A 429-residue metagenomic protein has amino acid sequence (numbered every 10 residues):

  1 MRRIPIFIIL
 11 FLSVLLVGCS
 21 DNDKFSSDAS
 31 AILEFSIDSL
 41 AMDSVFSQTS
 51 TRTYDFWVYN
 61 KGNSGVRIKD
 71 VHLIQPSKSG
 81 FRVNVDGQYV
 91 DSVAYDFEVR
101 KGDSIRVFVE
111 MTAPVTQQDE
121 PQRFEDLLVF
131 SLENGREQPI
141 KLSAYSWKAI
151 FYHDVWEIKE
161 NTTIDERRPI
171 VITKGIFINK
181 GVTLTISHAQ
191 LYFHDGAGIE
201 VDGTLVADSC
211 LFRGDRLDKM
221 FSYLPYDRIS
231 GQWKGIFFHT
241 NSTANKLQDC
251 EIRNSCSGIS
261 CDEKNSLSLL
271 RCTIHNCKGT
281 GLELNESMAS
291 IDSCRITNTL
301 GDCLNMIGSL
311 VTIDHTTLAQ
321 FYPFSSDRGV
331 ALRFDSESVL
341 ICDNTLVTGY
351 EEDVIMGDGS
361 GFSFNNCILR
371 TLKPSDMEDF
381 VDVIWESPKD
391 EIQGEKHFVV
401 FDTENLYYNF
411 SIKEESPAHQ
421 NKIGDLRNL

Functional and structural regions predicted by a protein language model:
M1-I8: Bacterial N-terminal signal peptides that target proteins for export
L15-G18: C-terminal motif of bacterial Sec signal peptides marking the signal peptidase cleavage site
D23-S26, L33-S44, T49-T51, D55-W57 (+1 more regions): Beta-strand/loop edge motif enriched in small/polar residues
T51-R52, N63-I68: Short acidic/proline- and small/hydrophobic-mixed sequence motifs that coincide with surface turns and coil-to-beta
V58-G62: Asparagine-centered strand-capping/turn motif at beta-strand->loop junctions
D70-I74, I164-D165: Change to "...patches in solvent-exposed regions of secreted, membrane-anchored, or virion-exposed structural
I74-S92: Short, solvent-exposed loop/linker segments at beta-strand-coil boundaries, enriched for Pro/Gly and Ser/Thr
